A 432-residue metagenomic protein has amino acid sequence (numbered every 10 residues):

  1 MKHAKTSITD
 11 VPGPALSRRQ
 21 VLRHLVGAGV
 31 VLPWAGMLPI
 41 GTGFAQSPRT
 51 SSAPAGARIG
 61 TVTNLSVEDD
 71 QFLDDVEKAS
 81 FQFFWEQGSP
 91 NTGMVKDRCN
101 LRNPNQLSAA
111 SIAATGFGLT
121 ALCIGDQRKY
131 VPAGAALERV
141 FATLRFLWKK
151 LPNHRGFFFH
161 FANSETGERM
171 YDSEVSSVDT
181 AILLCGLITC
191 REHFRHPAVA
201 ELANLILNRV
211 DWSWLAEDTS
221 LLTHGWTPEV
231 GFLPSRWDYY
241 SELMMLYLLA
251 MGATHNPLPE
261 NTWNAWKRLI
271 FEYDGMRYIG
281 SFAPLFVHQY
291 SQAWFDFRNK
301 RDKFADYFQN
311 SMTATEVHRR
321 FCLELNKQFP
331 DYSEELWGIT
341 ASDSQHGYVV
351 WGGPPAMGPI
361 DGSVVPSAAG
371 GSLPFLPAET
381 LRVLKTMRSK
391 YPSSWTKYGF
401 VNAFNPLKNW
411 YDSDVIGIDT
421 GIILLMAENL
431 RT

Functional and structural regions predicted by a protein language model:
M1-Q20, G27-P33, T42-F44: N-terminal secretory signal peptides
S7-T9, P48, A53-G56: Compositionally biased non-globular segments, especially hydrophobic aliphatic-rich helices of signal peptides
L22, P54-T432: Ser/Thr/Asn(+Pro)-rich, low-complexity disordered segments
V31-L32, M37, H193, R301: Hydrophobic alpha-helical segments
M37-S52: Signal peptide processing junction and immediate N-terminal pro/mature segment of secreted/exported proteins
